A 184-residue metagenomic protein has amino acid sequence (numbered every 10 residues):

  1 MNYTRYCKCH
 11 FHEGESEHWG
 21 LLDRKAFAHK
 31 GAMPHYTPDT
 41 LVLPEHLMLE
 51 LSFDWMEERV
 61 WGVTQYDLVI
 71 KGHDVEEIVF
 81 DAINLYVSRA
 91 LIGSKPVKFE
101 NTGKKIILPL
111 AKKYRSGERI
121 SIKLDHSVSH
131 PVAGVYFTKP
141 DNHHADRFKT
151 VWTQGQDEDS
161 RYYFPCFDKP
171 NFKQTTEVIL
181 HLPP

Functional and structural regions predicted by a protein language model:
M1-P184: Acidic/His-enriched low-complexity segments
